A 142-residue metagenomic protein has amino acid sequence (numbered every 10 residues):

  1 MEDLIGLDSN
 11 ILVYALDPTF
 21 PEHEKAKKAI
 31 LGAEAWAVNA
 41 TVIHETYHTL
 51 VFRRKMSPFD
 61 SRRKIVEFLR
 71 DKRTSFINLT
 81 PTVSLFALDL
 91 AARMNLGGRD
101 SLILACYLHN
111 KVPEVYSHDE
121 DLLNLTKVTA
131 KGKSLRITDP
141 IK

Functional and structural regions predicted by a protein language model:
M1-L4, L104-A105, H109-K142: Acidic, PIN/NYN-like endoribonuclease modules and their adjacent C-terminal/linker elements
M1-V38, R54-R63, I141-K142: Short, well-structured N-terminal submotif of metal-dependent ribonuclease cores
I11, E45-T49, F86: A general alpha-helix detector
L12, I43, L122-L123: A generic structural signal for short hydrophobic patches within well-formed alpha-helices
Y14-L16, T49, L125: Residues that scaffold the ATP/ADP-binding catalytic core of kinase and kinase-like folds
H23, I43, R62-I65, S84: A general structural signal for well-ordered alpha-helical segments in protein cores
Y47-S75: Active-site-proximal, substrate-binding regions of enzyme catalytic domains and RNA-binding/basic surfaces
T74-E120, N124: Active-site neighborhoods of divalent-metal-dependent phosphate/nucleic-acid chemistry enzymes
